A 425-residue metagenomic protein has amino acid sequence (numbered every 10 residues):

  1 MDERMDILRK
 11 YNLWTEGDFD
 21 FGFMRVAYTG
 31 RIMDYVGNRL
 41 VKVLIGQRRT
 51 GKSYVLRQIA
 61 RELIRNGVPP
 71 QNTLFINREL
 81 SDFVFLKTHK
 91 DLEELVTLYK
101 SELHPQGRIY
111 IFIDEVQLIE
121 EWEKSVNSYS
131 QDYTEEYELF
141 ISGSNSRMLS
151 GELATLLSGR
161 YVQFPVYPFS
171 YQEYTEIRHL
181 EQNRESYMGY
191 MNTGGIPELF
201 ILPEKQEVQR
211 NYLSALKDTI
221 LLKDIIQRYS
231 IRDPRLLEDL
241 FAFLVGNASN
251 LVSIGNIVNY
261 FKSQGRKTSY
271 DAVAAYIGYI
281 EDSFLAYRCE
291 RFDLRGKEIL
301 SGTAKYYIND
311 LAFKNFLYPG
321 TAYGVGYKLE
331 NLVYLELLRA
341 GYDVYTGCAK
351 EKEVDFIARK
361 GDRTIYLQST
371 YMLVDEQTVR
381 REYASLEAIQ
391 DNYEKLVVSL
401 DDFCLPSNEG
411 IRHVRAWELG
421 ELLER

Functional and structural regions predicted by a protein language model:
M1-Y35: A short, basic N-terminal segment
D2-L8, S144-S146, S150-L251: Interdomain motor-coupling "hinge/lid" segment immediately C-terminal to the ATP-binding subdomain of NTP-driven enzymes
L44: Hydrophobic anchor at the beta1->P-loop junction of P-loop NTPases
S53: Walker A/P-loop
N72-L74, Q206-T364: Accessory nucleic acid-recognition modules appended to NTPase machines
I76-Q106: Short glycine-rich substrate-engagement loop in P-loop NTPases that contacts/grips substrate
E123-F140: Conserved catalytic/switch belt of AAA+ P-loop NTPases
D402-R425: Domain-level recognition of nuclease-like catalytic cores that cleave nucleotide substrates
